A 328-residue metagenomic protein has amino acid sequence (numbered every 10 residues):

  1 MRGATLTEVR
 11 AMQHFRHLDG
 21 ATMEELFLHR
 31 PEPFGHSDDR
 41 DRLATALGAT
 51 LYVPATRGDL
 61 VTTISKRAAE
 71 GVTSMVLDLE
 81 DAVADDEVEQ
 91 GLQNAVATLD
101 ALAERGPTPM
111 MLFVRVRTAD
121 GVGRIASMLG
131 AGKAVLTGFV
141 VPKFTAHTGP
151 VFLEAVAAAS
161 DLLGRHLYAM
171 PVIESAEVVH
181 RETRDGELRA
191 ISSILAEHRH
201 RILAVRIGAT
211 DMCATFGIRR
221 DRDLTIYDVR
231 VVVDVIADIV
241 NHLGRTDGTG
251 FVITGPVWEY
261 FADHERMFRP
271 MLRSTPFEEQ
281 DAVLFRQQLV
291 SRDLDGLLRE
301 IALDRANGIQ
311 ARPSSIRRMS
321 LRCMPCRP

Functional and structural regions predicted by a protein language model:
R2-P328: Expand to "…catalyze enediolate/carbanion chemistry for C-C bond making/breaking, isomerization, decarboxylation
